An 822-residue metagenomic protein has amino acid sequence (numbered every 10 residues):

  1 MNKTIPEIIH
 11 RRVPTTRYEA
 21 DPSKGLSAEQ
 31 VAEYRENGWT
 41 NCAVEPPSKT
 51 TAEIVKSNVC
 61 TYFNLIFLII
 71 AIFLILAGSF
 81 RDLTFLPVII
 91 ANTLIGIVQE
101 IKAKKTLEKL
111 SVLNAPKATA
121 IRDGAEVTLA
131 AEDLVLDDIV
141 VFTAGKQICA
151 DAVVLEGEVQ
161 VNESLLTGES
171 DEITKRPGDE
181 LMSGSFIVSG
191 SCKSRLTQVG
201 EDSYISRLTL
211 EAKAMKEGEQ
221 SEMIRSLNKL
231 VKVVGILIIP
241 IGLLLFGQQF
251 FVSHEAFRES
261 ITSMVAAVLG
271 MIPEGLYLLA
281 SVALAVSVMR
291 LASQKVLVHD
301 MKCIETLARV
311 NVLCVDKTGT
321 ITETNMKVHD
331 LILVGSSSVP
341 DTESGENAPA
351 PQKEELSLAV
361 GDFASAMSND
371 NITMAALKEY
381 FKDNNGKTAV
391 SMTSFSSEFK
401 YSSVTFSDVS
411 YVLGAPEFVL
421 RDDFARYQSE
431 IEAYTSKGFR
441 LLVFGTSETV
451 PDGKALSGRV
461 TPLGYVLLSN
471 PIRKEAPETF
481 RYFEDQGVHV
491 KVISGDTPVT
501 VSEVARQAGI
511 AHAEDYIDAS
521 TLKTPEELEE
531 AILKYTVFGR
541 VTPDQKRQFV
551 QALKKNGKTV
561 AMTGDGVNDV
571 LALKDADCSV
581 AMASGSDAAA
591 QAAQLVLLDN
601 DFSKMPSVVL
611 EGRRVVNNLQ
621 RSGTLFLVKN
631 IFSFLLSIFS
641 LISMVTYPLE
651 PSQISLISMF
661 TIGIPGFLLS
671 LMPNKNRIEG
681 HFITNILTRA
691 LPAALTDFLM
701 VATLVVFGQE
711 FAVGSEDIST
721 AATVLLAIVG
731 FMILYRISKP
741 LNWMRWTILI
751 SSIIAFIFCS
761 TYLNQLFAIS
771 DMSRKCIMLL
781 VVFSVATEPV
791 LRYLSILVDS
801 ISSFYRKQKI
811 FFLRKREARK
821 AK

Functional and structural regions predicted by a protein language model:
N2-I9, T40-T119, E126, V233 (+1 more regions): Transmembrane helix-loop-helix hairpins at the membrane interface
N2-P6, T84, A115-N228, G345 (+3 more regions): Cytosolic catalytic regions of P-type ion-transporting ATPases
E19-G25, E29-V31, R35-P46, T93 (+3 more regions): Actuator/coupling domain of P-type ATPases
L65-P87, I236-I272, A285, M289-K295 (+3 more regions): Helix-interface capping motifs at the ends of transmembrane segments in multi-pass membrane proteins
R81-A115, R122, E219-V312, F483 (+3 more regions): Hydrophobic alpha-helical transmembrane segments
L243, G247-F250, S402-A425, I431-A552 (+6 more regions): Cytosolic catalytic headpieces and adjacent flexible linkers of membrane translocases
L245, H512-A561, A576, A583-R745 (+1 more regions): Membrane-embedded transport module
R309-P462, L468, R481-Y482, S494-S502 (+4 more regions): Cytosolic catalytic regions of ATP/NTP-dependent phosphoryl-transfer enzymes
